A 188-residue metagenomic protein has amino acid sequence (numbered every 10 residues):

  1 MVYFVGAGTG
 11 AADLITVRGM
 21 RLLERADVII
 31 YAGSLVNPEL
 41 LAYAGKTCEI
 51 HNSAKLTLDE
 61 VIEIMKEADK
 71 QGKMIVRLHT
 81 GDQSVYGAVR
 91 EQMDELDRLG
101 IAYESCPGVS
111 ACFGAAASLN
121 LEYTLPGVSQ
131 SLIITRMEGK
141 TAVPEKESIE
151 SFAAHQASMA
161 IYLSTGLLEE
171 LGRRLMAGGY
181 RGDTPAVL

Functional and structural regions predicted by a protein language model:
M1-V109, G114: Class I S-adenosyl-L-methionine
V2, E60, K70-I75, S131 (+1 more regions): A contiguous loop/helix-start segment that scaffolds small-molecule binding in enzyme catalytic cores
A11, D82-H155, G182: Class I SAM-dependent methyltransferase SAM-binding "motif I" and its flanking Rossmann-like core
M20, A42, E67, Y123-L125 (+2 more regions): Short secondary-structure boundary/capping segments
Y43, S118-L119, R174: Residue-level signal for well-ordered alpha-helical positions
K46, K55, V128-Q130, T184-P185: Generic structural motif recognizing short loop/turn segments at the entrances and edges of beta-strands
